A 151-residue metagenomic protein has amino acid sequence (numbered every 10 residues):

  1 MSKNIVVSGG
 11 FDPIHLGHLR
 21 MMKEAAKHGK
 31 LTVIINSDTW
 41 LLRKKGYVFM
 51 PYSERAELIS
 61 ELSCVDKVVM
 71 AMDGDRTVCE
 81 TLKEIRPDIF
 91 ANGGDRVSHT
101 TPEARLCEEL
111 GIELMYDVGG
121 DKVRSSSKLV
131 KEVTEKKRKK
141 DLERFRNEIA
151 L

Functional and structural regions predicted by a protein language model:
M1-L151: Nucleotidyltransferase catalytic core that binds NTPs
